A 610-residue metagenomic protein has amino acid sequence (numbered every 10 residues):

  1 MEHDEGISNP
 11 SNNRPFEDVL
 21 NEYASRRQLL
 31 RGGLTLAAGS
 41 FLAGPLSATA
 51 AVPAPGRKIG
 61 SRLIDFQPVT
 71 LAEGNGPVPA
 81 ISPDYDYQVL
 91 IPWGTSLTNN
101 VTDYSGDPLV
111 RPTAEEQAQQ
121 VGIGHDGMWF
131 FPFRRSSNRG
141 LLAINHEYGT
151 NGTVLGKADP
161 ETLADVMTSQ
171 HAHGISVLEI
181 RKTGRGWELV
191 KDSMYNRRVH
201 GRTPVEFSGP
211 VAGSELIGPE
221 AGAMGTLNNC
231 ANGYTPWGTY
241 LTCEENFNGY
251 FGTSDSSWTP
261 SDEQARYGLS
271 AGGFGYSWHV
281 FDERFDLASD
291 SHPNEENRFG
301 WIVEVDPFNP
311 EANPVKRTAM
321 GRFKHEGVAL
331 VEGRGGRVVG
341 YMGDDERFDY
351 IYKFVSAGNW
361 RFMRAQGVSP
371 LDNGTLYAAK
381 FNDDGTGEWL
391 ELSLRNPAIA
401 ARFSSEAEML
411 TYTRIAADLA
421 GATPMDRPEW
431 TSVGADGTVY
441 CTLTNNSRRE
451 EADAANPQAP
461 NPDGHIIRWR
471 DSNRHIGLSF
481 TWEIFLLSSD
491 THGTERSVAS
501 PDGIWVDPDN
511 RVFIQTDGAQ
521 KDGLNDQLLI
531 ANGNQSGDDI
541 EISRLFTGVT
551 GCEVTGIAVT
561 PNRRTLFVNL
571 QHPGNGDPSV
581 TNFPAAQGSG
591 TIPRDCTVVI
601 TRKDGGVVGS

Functional and structural regions predicted by a protein language model:
M1-A24: N-terminal secretory signal peptides
E22, Q28-V52: N-terminal export signals
I59-N229, G233-P236, T242-N246, W258-T259 (+5 more regions): Long, well-ordered hydrophobic secondary-structure segments characteristic of membrane-embedded and membrane-proximal
V78-V89, T102-E116, R185-E220, V305-R322 (+4 more regions): Blade-edge beta-strand/turn elements of extracellular beta-propeller and related beta-sheet repeat scaffolds
V121-F131, A223-T235, R322-G333, A422-D436 (+2 more regions): Beta-rich, blade/repeat-based domains predominating in secreted/periplasmic proteins but also intracellular
H173-R181, R298-P307, V355, P462-S472 (+2 more regions): Beta-propeller blade signature
E495-N534: Loop/turn-rich, solvent-exposed surfaces of beta-rich toroidal or solenoidal domains
T560-S610: Blade-level signature of beta-propeller repeat domains, shared across WD40, Kelch, NHL, RCC1 and BNR/Asp-box propellers
